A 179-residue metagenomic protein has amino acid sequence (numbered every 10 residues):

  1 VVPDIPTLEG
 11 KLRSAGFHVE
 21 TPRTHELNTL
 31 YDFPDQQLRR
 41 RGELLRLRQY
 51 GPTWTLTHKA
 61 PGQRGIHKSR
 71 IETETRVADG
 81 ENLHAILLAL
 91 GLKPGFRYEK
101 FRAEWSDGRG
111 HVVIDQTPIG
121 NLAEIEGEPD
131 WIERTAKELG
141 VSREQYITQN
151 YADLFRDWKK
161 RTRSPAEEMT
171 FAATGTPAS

Functional and structural regions predicted by a protein language model:
V1-G110, V141-S179: N-terminal strand-loop-strand beta-hairpin
I114-I119: A contiguous pocket-lining binding segment that forms or flanks enzyme active sites
R134-L139: Internal alpha/beta scaffold segment
